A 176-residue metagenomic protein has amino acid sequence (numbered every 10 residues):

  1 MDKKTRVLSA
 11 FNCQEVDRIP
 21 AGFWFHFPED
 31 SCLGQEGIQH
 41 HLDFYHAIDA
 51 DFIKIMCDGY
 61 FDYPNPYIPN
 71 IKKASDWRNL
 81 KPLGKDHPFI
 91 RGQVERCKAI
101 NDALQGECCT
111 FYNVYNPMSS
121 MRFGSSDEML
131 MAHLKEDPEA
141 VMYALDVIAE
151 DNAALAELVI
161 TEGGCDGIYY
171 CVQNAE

Functional and structural regions predicted by a protein language model:
M1-E36, H40, D51-I55, K85-E176: Active-site loop segments of alpha/beta catalytic cores
L42-Y45, D49-D62: Membrane helical hairpin/interfacial module
D58-Q93: N-terminal glycine-rich cofactor-binding segment that shapes the pocket for flavin-like pterin cofactors
